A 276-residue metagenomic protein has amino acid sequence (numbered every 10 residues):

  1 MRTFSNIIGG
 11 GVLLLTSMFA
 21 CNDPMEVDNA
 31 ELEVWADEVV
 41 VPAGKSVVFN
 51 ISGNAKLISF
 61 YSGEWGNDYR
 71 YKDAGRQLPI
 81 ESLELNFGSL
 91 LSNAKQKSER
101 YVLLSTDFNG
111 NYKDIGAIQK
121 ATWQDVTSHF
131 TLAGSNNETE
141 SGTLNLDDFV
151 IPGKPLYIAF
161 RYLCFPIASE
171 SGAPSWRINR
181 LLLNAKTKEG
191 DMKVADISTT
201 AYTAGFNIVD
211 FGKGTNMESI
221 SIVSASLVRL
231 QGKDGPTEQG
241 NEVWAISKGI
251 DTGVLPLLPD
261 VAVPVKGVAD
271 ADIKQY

Functional and structural regions predicted by a protein language model:
M1-G9: Bacterial N-terminal signal peptides that target proteins for export
S17-A20: C-terminal motif of bacterial Sec signal peptides marking the signal peptidase cleavage site
N22-E99, F108-N111: Acidic/polar, low-complexity intrinsically disordered N-terminal segments immediately downstream of a Sec signal
G53-L57, L91-N93, D210, N216-E218 (+1 more regions): Extracellular acidic, Ser/Thr/Pro-rich low-complexity tracts
L83-L91, R100, L104, G153-C164: Extracellular beta-strand-rich recognition modules
L91, K95-S135, G142: Non-cytosolic beta-sandwich-type ligand-binding/adhesion modules
G134-E189, P236, W244-Y276: Terminal, low-complexity interaction segments
I167-S219: Exposed low-complexity, polar/acidic, P/S/T/G-rich flexible segments that act as propeptides, protease-susceptible
